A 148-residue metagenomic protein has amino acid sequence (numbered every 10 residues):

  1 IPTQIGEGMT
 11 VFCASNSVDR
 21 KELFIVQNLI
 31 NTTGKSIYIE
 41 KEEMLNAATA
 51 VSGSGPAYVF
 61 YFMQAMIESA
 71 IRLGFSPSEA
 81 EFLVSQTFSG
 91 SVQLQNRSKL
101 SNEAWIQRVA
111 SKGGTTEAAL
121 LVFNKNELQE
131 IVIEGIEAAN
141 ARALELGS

Functional and structural regions predicted by a protein language model:
I1-G6: Active-site capping/gating segments
G8-M9, L121: Short acidic, glycine/serine/threonine-rich loops at helix termini
M9-A47, F60-K99, R142: Internal alpha-helical scaffold of NAD(P)-dependent oxidoreductase catalytic cores
M44-A50, N102-Q107: Short pre-catalytic strand/loop immediately N-terminal to key active-site residues, enriched for Gly-Thr
G55: Aromatic-residue-lined binding/catalytic grooves and analogous aromatic/hydrophobic interfacial grooves in multimeric
V59-F60, A110: Short, contiguous hydrophobic alpha-helices characteristic of membrane insertion segments
S85-S148: NAD(P)-dependent Rossmann-like dehydrogenase/reductase catalytic/cofactor-binding core
